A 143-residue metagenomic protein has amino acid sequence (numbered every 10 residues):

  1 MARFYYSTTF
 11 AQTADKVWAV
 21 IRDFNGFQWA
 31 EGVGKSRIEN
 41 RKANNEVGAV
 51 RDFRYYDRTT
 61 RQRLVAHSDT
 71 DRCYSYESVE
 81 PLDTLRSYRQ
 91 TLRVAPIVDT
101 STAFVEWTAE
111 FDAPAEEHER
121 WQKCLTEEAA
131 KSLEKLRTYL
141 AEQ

Functional and structural regions predicted by a protein language model:
M1-A43: Hydrophobic ligand-binding cavity/cleft-lining segments
F4-Y6, A49-R51, Q62, Q90 (+1 more regions): Hydrophobic residues positioned within well-ordered beta-strands of beta-sheet architectures
Y6-T8, T60-A66, Y88-P96: Hydrophobic/aromatic beta-strand elements that line small-molecule binding cavities or substrate pockets in beta-rich
T9-T13, R54-Y56, H67, V79 (+2 more regions): Solvent-exposed residues in well-ordered beta-strands and their adjoining turns, especially edge/terminal strands
A11-D15, A66-D71, R93-F104, T138 (+1 more regions): A short, structured loop/turn motif at beta-sheet edges
N25, R37-D83, K131, Y139-Q143: Glycine-rich portal/gate segments that line the openings of hydrophobic small-molecule binding cavities
V79-K131: Beta-strand/loop substructures that line and gate deep hydrophobic ligand-binding cavities in soluble
